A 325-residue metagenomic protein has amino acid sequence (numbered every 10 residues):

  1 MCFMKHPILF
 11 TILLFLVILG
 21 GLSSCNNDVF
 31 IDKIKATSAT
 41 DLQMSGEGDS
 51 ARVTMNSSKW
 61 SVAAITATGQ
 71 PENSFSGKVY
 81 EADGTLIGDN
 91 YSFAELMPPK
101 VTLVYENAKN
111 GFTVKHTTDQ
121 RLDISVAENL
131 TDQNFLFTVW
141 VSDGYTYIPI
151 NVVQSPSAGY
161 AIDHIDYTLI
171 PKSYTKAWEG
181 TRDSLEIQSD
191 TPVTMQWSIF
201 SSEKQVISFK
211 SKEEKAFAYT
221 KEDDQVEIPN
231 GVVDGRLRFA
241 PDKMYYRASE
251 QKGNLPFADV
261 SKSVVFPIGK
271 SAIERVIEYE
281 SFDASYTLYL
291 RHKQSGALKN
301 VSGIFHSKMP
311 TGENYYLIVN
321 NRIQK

Functional and structural regions predicted by a protein language model:
C2-I12: Bacterial N-terminal signal peptides that target proteins for export
I12-L19: Hydrophobic helical h-region of N-terminal Sec-dependent signal peptides in bacterial secretory/periplasmic proteins
G20-S24: C-terminal motif of bacterial Sec signal peptides marking the signal peptidase cleavage site
N26-T138, P149, S155-D183, I187 (+2 more regions): Acidic/polar, low-complexity intrinsically disordered N-terminal segments immediately downstream of a Sec signal
S142-Y145: Beta-strand-rich extracellular modules
I148-I150, K299: Short beta-strand segments
I165-K325: Ser/Thr/Gly/Pro-rich, low-complexity flexible regions
